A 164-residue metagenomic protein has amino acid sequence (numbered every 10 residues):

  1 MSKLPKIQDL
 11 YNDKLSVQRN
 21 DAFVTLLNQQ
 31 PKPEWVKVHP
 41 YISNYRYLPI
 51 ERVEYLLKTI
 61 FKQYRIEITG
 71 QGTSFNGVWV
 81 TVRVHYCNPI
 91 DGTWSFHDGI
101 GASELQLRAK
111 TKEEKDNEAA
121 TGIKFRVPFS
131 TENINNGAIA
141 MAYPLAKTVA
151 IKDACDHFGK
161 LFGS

Functional and structural regions predicted by a protein language model:
M1-I50: N-terminal, Lys/Arg- and Ser/Thr-rich interaction peptides
V53-L56, I60-S164: Positively charged, aromatic-enriched nucleic acid-contacting surfaces
